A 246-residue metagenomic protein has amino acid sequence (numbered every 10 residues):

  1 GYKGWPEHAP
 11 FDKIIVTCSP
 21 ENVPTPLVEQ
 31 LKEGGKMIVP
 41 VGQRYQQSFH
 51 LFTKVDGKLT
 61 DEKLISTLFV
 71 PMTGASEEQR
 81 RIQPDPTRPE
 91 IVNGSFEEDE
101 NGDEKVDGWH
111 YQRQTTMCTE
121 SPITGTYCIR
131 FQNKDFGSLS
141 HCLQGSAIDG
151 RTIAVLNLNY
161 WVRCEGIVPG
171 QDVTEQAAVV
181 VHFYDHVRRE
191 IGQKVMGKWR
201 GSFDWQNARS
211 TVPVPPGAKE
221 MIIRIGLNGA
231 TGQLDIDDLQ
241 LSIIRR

Functional and structural regions predicted by a protein language model:
G1-I38, G42-H50: Conserved nucleotide-cofactor-binding alpha/beta core module
G4, P10, N22, K58 (+7 more regions): Residue-level preference for alpha-helix termini and adjacent loops
W5-P6, P24, T73, E100 (+1 more regions): Activation segment
L27, L59, K63, M72 (+1 more regions): N-terminal, helix-rich and Lys/Arg-enriched segments in bacterial and organellar proteins
E33, V55-G57, H186-V187: Short, ordered coil/turn segments that flank beta-strands lining enzyme active or ligand-binding pockets
G42-E90: Active-site capping/gating segments
R80-R246: Extracellular and organelle-lumenal recognition/adhesion modules and their flexible linkers in secreted
